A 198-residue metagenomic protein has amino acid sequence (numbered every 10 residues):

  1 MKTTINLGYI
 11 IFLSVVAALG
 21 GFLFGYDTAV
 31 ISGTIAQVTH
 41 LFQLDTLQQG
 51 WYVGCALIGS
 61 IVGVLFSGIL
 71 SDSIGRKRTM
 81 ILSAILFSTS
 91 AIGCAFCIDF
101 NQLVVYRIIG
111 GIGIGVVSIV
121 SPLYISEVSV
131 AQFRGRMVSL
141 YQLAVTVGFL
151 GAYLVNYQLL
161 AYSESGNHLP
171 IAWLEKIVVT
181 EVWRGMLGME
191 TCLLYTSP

Functional and structural regions predicted by a protein language model:
M1-S197: Transmembrane-helix signature of 12-pass secondary carriers
